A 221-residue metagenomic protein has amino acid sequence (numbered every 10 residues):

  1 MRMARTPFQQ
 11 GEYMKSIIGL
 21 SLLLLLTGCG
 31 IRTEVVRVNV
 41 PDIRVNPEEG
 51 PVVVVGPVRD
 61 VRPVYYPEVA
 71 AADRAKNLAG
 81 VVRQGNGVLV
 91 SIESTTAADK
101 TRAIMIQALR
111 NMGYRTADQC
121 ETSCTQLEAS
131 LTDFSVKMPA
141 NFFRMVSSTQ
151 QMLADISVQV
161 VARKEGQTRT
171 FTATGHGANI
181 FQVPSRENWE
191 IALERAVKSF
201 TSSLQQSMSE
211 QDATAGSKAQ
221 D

Functional and structural regions predicted by a protein language model:
M1-C29: Sec-dependent bacterial lipoprotein signal peptides
Q10-S16, A129, V160, A219-D221: Intrinsic disorder/low-complexity segments enriched in polar/small residues
C29-K100, Q206-D221: A structural "domain/chain start" motif
G30-V40, M112-T168, N179: Surface-exposed short loop/turn segments
R62-Y65, S147-Q151, A196-F200: Short alpha-helical linear motifs
P63-Y66, P139, T168-T170, V183: Short acidic, gly/pro-rich beta-turn/loop elements at beta-sheet edges and active-site/ligand-binding grooves
A79-T96, V161-T214: Short secondary-structure boundary motifs at beta->alpha junctions and helix caps
D99-N111: Amphipathic alpha-helical segments
